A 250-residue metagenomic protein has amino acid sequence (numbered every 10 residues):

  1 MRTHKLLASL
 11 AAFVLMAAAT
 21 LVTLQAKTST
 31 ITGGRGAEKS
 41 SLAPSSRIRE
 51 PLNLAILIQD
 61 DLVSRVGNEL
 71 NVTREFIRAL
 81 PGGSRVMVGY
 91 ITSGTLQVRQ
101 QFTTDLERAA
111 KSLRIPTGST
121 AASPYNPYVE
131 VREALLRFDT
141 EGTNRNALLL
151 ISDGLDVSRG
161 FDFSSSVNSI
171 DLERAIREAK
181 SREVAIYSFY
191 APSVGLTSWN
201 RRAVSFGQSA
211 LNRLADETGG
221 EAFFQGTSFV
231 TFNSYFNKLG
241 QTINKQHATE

Functional and structural regions predicted by a protein language model:
R2-A11: Bacterial N-terminal signal peptides that target proteins for export
L10-T20: Bacterial N-terminal signal peptides
L24-E250: Scaffold/interface architecture of coatomer-like assemblies
